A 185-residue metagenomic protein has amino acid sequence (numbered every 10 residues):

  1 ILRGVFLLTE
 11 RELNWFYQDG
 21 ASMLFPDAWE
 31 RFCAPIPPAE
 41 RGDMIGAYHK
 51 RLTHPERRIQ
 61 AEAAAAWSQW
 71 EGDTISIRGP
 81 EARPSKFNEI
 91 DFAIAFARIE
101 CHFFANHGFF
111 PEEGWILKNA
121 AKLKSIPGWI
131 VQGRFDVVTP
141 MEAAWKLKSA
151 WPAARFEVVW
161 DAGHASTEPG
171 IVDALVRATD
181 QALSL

Functional and structural regions predicted by a protein language model:
I1-Y48: A catalytic-pocket lid/entrance helix-loop region that shapes and gates access to the active site across common
P37, D43-D73: An accessory alpha-helical subdomain
W67, M141-A154: Active-site-adjacent alpha-helix of alpha/beta-hydrolase-fold enzymes
A82-A93: Small-residue-rich helix-loop
H102-A120: Active-site nucleophile elbow and catalytic-triad environment of alpha/beta-hydrolase enzymes
P111, V137-A143: Conserved alpha/beta-hydrolase "acid-adjacent" motif
L123-K124, I130-Q132, D136: Short beta-strand/loop motif that positions the catalytic acidic residue of the alpha/beta-hydrolase fold
A154-L185: Catalytic active-site module of serine/aspartate enzymes centered on a nucleophile-bearing elbow/loop
